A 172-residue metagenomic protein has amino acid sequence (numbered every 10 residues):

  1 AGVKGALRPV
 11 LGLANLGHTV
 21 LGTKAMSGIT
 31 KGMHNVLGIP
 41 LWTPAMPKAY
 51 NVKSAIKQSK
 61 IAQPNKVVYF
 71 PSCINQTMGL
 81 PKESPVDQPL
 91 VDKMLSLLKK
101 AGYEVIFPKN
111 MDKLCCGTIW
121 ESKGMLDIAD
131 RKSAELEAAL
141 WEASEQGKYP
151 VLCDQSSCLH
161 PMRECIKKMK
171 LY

Functional and structural regions predicted by a protein language model:
A1-K113, W120-Y172: Iron-sulfur-cluster electron-transfer modules
